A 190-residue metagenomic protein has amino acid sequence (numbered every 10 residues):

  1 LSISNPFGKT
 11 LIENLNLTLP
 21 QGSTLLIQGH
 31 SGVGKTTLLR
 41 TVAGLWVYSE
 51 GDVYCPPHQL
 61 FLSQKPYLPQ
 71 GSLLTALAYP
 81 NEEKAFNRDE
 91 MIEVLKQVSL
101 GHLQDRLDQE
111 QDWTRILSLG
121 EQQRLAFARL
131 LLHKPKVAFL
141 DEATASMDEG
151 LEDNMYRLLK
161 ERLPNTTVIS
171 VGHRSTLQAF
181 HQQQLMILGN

Functional and structural regions predicted by a protein language model:
L1-L25, S49-G51: Conserved beta-strand
T24-L26, L60-F61: Short beta-strand immediately N-terminal to the Walker A/P-loop
Q28-H30: The feature captures the beta-strand-to-loop junction immediately N-terminal to the Walker
T36: Walker A/P-loop
A43: Helix-to-loop junction immediately C-terminal to a conserved catalytic motif
G51-Q59: Conserved ABC transporter NBD signature motif
P66-D112: Conserved "ABC signature" C-loop
A76, E110-N190: ABC-family ATPase nucleotide-binding domain "signature/switch" substructure
